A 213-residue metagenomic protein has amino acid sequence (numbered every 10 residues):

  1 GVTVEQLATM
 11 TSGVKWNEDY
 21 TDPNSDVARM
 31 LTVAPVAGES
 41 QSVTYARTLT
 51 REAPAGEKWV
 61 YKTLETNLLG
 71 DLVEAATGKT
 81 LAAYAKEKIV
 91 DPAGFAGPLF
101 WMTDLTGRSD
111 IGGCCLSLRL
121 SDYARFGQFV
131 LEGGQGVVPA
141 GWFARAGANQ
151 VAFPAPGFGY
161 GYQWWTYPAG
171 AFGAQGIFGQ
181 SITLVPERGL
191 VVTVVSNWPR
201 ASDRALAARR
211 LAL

Functional and structural regions predicted by a protein language model:
G1-F95, L120-A124, Q128-G134: Active-site-adjacent helix/loop patches that line small-molecule binding or acyl-intermediate pockets
A53-Y61, S109-S117, A174-S181: Solvent-exposed loop and edge beta-strand segments that line ligand/cofactor-binding and catalytic clefts
A83-D91, F100-W101, V138-R145: Beta-strand segments within the central parallel beta-sheet cores of soluble alpha/beta enzyme folds
K88-C115: Mid-domain, small-residue-enriched loop/turn segments at the edges of structured enzyme/sensor domains
G97-M102, F143-V192: Active-site Gly/Thr loop motif
R119-P154: C-terminal amphipathic alpha-helical segment
W198-R200: A short acidic/small-residue loop/turn micro-motif
S202-L213: Short, gly/Ser/Thr-rich active-site loops of penicillin-recognizing serine hydrolases
